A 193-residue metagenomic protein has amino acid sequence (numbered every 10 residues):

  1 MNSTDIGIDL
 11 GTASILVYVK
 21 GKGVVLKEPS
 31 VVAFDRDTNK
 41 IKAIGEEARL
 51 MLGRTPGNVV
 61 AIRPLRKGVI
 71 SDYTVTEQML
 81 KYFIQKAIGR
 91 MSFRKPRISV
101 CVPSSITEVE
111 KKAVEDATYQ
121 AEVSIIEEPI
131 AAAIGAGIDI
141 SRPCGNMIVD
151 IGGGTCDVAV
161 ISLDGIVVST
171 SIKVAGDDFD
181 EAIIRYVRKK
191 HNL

Functional and structural regions predicted by a protein language model:
M1-I151, A159-L193: Nucleotide/phosphate-binding catalytic cleft detector across ATP-hydrolyzing and phosphate-transferring enzymes
